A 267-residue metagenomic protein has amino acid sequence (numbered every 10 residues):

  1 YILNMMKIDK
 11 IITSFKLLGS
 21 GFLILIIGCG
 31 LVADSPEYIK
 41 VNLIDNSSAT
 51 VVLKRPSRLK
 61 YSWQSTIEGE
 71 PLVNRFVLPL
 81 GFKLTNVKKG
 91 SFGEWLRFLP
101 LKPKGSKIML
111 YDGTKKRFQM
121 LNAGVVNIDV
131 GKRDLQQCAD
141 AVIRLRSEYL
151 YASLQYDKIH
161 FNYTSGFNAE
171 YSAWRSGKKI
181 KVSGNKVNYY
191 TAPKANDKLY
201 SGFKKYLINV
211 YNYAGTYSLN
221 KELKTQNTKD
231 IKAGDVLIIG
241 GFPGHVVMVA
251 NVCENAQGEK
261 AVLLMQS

Functional and structural regions predicted by a protein language model:
Y1-M5: Short, Lys/Arg-enriched N-terminal segments with co-localized hydrophobic residues within the first ~10-30 amino acids
K7-G19: Bacterial N-terminal signal peptides that target proteins for export
L18-G28: Bacterial N-terminal signal peptides
I26-K40: Bacterial Sec-dependent signal peptides at the C-terminal "C-region" and cleavage site
G28, V77, G93-P100, Y149-L150 (+2 more regions): Generic hydrophobic, helix-prone segments enriched in Leu/Val/Ile
Y38-D129, Q136: Cationic-aromatic interfacial patches
G113-K232, I238-V246, A250-Q266: Acidic/His-rich structured neighborhood in mature extracellular/periplasmic domains
